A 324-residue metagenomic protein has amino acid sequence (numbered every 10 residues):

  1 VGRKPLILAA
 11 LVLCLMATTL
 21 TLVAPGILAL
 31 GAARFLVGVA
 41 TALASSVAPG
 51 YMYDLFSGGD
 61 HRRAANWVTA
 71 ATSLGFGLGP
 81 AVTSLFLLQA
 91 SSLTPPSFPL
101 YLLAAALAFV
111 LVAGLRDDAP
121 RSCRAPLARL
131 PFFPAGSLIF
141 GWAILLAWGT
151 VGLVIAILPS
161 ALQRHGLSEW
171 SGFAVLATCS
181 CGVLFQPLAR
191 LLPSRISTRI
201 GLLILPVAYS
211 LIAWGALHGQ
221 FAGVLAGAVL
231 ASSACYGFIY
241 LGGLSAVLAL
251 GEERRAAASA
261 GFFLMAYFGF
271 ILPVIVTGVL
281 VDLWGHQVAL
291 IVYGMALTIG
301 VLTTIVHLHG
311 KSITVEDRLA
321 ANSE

Functional and structural regions predicted by a protein language model:
G2, V23-A29, G215-G219: Helix-breaking motifs and short loop linkers at transmembrane-helix boundaries and internal kinks in secondary membrane
A17, L28-V37, G223-A231: Paired small-residue
I27, A33-T72: Cytoplasmic helix-loop-helix junction between adjacent transmembrane helices in 12-TM secondary transporters
G58-G114: Helix-loop-helix hairpin linking two adjacent transmembrane segments in secondary transporters
S171-S194, G201-A208: Transmembrane alpha-helices of Major Facilitator/SLC transporters
I196-G243: C-terminal transmembrane helical hairpin of 12-TM major facilitator-type secondary transporters
Y236, L244-A296, T304: A late C-terminal transmembrane helix in Major Facilitator Superfamily
